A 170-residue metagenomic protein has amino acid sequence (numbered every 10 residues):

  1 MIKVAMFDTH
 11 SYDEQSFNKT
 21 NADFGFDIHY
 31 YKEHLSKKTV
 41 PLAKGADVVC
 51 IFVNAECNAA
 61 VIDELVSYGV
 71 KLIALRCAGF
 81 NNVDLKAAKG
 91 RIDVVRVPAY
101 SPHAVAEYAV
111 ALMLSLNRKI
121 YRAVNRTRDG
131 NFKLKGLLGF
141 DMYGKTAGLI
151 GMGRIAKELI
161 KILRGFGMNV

Functional and structural regions predicted by a protein language model:
M1-A46, G167: N-terminal glycine-/charge-rich "phosphate-binding" loop or analogous flexible N-terminal tail
M6, I51, A147-L149: Hydrophobic Val/Ile/Leu positions in short beta-strands of Rossmann-like dinucleotide-binding domains
T9-Y12, K32-S36, V53-C57, C77-F80 (+1 more regions): Short beta->alpha connector loops
H29-H34, V53-N54, R126-K135: Short gly/ser/thr-rich secondary-structure transition/capping motifs
H34-K38, N58-V61, N81, F132-L137 (+1 more regions): A generic local structural motif
A46-V124, G139: Phosphate/diphosphate ligand-binding glycine-rich loop within oxidoreductases
K135-V170: Rossmann-like dinucleotide/phosphate-binding beta-alpha-beta segment
